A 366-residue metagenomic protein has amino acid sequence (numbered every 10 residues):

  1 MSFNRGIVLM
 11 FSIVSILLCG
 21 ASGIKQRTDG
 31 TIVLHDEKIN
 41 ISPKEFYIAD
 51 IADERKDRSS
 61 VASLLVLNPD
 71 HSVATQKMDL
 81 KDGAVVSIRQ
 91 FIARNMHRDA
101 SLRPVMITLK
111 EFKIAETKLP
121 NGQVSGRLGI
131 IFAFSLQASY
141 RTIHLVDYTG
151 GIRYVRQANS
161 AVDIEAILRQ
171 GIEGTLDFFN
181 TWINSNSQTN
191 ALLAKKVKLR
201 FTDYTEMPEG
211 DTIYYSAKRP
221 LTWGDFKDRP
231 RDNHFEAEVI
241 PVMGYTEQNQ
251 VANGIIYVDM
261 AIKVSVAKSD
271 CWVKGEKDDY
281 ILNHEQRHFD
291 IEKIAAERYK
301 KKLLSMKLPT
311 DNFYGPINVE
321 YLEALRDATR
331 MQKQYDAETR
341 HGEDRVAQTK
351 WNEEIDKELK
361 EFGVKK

Functional and structural regions predicted by a protein language model:
M1-T31: Bacterial Sec-dependent N-terminal signal peptides
A21-D82, V86, T149, Q188-T189: A structural "domain/chain start" motif
A62-M78, Y140-D177: Short secondary-structure boundary motifs at beta->alpha junctions and helix caps
H97-A138, Y245-N253: Surface-exposed short loop/turn segments
E111-E116, F134-Y140, I152-R156, V264-D270: Beta-strand elements of well-folded, non-transmembrane domains
Y154-D203, K366: C-terminal/domain-edge helix-coil "capping" segments
L192-I256, M260-I262, V266, L308-K366: Metalloprotease/metallohydrolase-associated module, dominated by Zn2+-dependent proteases
Y280-E292: Active-site recognition of the HExxH zinc-binding catalytic motif
